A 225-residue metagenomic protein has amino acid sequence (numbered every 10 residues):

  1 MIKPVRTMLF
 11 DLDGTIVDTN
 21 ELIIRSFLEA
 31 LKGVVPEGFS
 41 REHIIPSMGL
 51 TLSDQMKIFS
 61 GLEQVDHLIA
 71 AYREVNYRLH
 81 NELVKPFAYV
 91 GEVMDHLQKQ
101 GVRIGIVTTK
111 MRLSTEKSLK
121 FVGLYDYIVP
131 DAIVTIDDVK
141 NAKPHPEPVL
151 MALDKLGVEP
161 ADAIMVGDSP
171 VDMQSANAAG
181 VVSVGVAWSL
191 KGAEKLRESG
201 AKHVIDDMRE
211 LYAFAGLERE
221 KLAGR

Functional and structural regions predicted by a protein language model:
M1-M8, D95, M111-R112, E116-R225: Asp-based, Mg2+/Mn2+-dependent phosphohydrolase catalytic module
I2-Q100, E116: N-terminal helical cap/lid subdomain that shapes the substrate entry/recognition surface in HAD-like hydrolases
T15, T108-K110: Conserved phosphate-coupling serine/threonine residues in phosphotransfer and NTP-handling enzymes
